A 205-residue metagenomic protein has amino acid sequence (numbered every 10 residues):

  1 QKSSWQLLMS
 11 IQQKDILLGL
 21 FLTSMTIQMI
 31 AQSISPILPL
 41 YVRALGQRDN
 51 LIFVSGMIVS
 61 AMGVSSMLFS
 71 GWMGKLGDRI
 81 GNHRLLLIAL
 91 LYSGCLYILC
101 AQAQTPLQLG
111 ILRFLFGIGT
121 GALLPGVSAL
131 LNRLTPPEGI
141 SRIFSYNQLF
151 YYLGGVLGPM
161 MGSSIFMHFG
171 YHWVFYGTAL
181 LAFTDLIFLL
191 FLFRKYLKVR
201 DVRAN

Functional and structural regions predicted by a protein language model:
Q1-L20, A204-N205: Juxtamembrane intracellular "pre-TM" segments in multi-pass secondary transporters
Q13-I34, F114: Pair of pore-lining "gating" transmembrane helices in MFS-fold secondary transporters
P36-F53: Short amphipathic helix-loop junctions that connect adjacent transmembrane helices in Major Facilitator Superfamily/SLC
G63-G71, G155-V156: Residue-level signature of mid-helix packing/kink "hotspots" within the transmembrane helices of 12-pass Major
L68-G81, F166: Helix-to-loop junctions at the C-terminal end of transmembrane segments in multipass secondary transporters
R84-L99: Structural signature of the two symmetry-related core transmembrane helices
L96, L107-L115: Paired small-residue
A122-T135: Intracellular juxtamembrane helix-capping segments at the cytosolic ends of symmetry-related transmembrane helices
